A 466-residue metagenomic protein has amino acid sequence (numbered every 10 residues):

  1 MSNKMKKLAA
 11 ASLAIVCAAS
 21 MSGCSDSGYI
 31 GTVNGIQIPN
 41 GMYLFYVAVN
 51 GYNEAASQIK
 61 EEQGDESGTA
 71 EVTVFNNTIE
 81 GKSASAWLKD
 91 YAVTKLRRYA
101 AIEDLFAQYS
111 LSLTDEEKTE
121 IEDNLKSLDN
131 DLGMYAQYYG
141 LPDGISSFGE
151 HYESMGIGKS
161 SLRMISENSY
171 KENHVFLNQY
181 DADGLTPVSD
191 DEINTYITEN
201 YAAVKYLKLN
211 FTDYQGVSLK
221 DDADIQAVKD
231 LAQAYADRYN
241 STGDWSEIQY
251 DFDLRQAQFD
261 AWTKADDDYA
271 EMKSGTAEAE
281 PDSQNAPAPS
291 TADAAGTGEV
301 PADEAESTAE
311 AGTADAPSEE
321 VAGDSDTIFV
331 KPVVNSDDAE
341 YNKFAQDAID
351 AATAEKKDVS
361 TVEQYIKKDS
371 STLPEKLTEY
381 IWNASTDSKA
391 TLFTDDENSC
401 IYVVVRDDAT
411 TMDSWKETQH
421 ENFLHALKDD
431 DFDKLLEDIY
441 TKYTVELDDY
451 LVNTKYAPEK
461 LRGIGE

Functional and structural regions predicted by a protein language model:
S2, N34-N53, L111-T114, T119-I121 (+11 more regions): Solvent-exposed loop/turn and edge beta-strand elements of beta-rich ligand-binding domains
S2-A9: Bacterial N-terminal signal peptides that target proteins for export
A19-G23: C-terminal motif of bacterial Sec signal peptides marking the signal peptidase cleavage site
S25-M155: N-terminal targeting/tethering segments
V33, S147-R238, S283, V300 (+2 more regions): PPIase-associated folding chaperone regions across multiple families
I38, M42-F45, S83-Q108, E116 (+13 more regions): Extracytoplasmic/secreted proteins, especially bacterial periplasmic and envelope-associated proteins
V47-N50, E54, L96, A100 (+14 more regions): Sec/Tat-exported extracytoplasmic proteins
A234-E375: Peptidyl-prolyl cis-trans isomerase
